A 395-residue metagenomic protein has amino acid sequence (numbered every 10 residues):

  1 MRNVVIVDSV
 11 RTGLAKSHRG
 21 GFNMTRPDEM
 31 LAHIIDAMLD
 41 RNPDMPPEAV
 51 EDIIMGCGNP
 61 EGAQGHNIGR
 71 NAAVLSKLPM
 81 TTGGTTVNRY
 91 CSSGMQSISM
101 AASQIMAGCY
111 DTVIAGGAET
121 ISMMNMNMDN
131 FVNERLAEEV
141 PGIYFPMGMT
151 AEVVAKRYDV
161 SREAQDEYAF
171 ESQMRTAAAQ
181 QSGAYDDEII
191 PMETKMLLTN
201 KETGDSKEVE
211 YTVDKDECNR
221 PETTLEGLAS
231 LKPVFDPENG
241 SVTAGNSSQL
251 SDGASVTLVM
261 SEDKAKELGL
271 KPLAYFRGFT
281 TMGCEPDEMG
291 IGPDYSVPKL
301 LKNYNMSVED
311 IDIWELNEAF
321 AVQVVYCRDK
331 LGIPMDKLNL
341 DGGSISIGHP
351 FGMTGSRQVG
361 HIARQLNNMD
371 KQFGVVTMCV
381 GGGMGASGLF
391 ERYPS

Functional and structural regions predicted by a protein language model:
M1-P27, T223-I291, Y295, G360-H361 (+3 more regions): Condensing-enzyme catalytic core mediating Claisen C-C bond formation in acyl metabolism
R11-G13, M24, D28-H33, D44 (+3 more regions): N-terminal extracellular/periplasmic Venus flytrap/periplasmic-binding protein-like
G13-L39, N59-G62, T85-S99, E138-P146 (+5 more regions): Active-site pocket-shaping loop/turn-to-helix segments
F22-V113, A118-L136, I189-V213, D287-E288 (+1 more regions): Conserved beta-ketoacyl condensing-enzyme motif
T25, C57-D111, G142-M149, E222-Q249 (+3 more regions): Conserved catalytic cysteine-centered active-site region of acyl-thioester-dependent Claisen-condensing enzymes
M38-E51, V154, Y158-D159, A265-G269 (+2 more regions): Phosphate/pyrophosphate-binding loops at sites that engage ATP/ADP/AMP, CoA/4′-phosphopantetheine, polyphosphate
V87-A118, A155-Y185, V256-D263, R328 (+2 more regions): Active-site-proximal alpha-helical scaffold in enzymes
I121-D159, E163, C218-T243, S395: Glycine-/small-residue-rich "gating" segment that lines the acyl/pantetheine channel and substrate pocket
